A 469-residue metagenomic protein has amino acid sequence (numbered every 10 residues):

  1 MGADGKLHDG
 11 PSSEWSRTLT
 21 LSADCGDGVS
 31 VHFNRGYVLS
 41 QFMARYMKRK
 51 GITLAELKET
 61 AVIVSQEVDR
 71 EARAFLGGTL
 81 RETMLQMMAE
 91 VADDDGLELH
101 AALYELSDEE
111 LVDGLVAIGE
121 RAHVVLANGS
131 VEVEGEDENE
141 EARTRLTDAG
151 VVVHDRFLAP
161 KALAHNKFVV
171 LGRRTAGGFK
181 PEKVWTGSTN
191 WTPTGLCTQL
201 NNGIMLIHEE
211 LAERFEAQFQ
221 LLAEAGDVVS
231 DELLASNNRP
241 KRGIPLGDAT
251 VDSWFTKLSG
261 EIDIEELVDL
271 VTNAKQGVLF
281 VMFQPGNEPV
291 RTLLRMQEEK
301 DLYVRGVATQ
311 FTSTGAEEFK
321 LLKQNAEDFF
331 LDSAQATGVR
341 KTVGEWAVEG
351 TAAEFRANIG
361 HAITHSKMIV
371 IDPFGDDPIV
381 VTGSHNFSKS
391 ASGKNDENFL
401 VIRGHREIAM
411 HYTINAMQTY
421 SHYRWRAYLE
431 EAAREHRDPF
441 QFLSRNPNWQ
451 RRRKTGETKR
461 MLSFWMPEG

Functional and structural regions predicted by a protein language model:
M1-E71, R81-L85, D93-E98, V112-T198 (+4 more regions): PLD/PLD-like phosphodiesterase catalytic module centered on the HKD motif
A72-G77, H100-Y104, S253-S259, R356-N358: Short, flexible loop segments at the rims of nucleotide/cofactor-binding pockets, characterized by
A74, N237-R239: Alpha-helical transmembrane segments and their helix-helix packing motifs
T79-A89, L258-E266: A short, well-structured juxtamembrane/interface segment
A102-E105, N128, F280-P285, Q310: Structural motif
G203, R214, Q218-Q220, E232: Extended catalytic-interface subdomain
V228-V229: Charged, low-complexity amphipathic helices and coil/IDR segments
R239-G306, S313: Beta-propeller domains
